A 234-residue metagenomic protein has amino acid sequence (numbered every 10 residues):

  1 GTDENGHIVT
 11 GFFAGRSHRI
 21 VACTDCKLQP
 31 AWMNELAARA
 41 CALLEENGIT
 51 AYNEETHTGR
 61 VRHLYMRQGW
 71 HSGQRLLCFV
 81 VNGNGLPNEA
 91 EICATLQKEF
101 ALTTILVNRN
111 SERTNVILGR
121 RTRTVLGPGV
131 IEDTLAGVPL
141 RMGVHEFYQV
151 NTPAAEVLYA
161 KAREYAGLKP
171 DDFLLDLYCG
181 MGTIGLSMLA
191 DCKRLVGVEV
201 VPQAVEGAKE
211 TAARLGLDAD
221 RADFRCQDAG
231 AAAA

Functional and structural regions predicted by a protein language model:
G1-R123, A160, E164-D171, A234: SAM-dependent transferase fold signal centered on methyltransferase-like domains, encompassing both Class I
N88-E99, T103-A234: Rossmann-like S-adenosyl-L-methionine
